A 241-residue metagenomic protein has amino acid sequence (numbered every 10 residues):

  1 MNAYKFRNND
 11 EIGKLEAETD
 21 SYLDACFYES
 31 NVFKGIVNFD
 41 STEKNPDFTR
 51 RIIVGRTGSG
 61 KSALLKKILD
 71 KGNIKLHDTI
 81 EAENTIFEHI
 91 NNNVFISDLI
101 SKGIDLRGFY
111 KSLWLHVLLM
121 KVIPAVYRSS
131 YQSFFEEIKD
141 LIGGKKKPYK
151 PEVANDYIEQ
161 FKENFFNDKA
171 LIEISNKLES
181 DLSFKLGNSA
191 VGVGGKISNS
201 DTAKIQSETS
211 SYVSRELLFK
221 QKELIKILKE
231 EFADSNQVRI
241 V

Functional and structural regions predicted by a protein language model:
M1-S101: Walker A/P-loop-proximal flanking segment of P-loop NTPase domains
K67-V238: P-loop NTPase nucleotide-binding core
